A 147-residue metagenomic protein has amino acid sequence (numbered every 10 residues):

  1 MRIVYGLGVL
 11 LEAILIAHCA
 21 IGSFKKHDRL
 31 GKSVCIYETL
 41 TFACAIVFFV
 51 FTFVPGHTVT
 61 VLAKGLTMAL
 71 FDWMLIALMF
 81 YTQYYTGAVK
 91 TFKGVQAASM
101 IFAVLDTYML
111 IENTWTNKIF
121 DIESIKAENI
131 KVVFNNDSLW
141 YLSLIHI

Functional and structural regions predicted by a protein language model:
M1-A13, H27-T114, S138-Y141: Individual alpha-helical transmembrane segments in multi-pass integral membrane proteins
A17-K26: C-terminal ends of transmembrane helices
W115-D121: Juxtamembrane/interfacial segments flanking transmembrane helices
I122-N136: Juxtamembrane membrane-water interface segments that cap and precede transmembrane helices
I145-I147: Conserved small/polar residues in nucleotide/adenosyl-binding loops
